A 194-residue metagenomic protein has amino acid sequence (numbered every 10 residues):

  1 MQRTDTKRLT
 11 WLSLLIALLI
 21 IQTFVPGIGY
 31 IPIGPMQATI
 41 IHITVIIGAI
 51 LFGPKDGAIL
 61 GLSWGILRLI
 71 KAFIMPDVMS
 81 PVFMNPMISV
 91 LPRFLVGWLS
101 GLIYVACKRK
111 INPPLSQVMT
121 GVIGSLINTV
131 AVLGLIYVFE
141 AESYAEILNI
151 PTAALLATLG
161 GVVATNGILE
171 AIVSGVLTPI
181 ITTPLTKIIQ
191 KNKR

Functional and structural regions predicted by a protein language model:
M1-R194: Loop-helix junctions at membrane interfaces
